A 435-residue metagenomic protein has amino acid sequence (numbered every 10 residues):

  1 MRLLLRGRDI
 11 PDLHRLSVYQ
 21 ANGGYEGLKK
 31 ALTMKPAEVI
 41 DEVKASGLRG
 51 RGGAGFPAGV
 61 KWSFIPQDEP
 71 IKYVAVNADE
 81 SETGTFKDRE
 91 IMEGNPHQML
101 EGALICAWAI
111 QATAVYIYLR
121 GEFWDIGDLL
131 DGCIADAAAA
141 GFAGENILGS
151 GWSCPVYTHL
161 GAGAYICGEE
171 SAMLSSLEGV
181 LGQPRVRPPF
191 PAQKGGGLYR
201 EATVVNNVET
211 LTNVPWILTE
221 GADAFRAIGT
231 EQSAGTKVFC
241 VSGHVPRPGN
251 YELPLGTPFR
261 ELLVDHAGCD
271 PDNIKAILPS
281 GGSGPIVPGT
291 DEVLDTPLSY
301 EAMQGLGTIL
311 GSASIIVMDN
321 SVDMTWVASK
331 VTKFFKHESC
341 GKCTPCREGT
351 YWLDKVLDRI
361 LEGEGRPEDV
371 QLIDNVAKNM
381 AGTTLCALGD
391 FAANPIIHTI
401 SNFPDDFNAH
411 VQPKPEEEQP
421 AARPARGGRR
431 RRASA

Functional and structural regions predicted by a protein language model:
M1-I40: Cofactor-/ligand-binding subdomain signature composed of acidic, glycine-rich, tryptophan-containing flexible loops
Y19-Y25, N77-D88, K194-L198, C240-P246: Gly-rich Lys/Arg/Thr-decorated short loops/hinges at beta-loop-alpha junctions or inter-strand turns that position
E26-E42, P70-K72, A78, K87-M92 (+6 more regions): Ferredoxin-type iron-sulfur electron-transfer modules in oxidoreductases and energy-metabolism complexes
A45-I65, G161-S175, G179-L181, K336-E348 (+2 more regions): Conserved phosphate/anionic-ligand binding catalytic regions in large, soluble enzymes, centered on
A54-G55, G59-W62, T85-D88, G127-G132 (+8 more regions): Short acidic, glycine/serine/threonine-rich loops at helix termini
N95-A109: Histidine-anchored nucleotide/phosphate-binding helix
G102-C106, P254-P271: Short amphipathic, charge-patterned alpha-helical segments
G127-L255, A267-C269: Hydrophobic alpha-helical positions that pack around
